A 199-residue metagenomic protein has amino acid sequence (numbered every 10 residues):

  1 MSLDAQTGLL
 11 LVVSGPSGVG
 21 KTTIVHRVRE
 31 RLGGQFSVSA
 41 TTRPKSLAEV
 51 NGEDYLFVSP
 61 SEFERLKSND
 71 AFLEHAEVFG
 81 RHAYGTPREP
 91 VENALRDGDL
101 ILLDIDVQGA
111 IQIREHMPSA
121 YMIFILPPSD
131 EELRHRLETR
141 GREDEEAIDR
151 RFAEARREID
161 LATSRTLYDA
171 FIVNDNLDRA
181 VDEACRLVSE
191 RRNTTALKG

Functional and structural regions predicted by a protein language model:
M1-L10: Extreme N-terminal, non-catalytic leader segments that precede Walker-type/kinase nucleotide-binding cores
D4, H135, R142-E143, D160-G199: NTP-dependent small-molecule kinase module
S14-P16: P-loop (Walker A) phosphate-binding loop of NTP-binding proteins
K21: Conserved lysine of the Walker
I24-V25: Post-Walker A alpha-helix
E30-V38: Post-Walker A helix-loop "phosphate-sensing" segment adjacent to the P-loop in P-loop NTPases
T41-I101: ATP-dependent small-molecule kinase phosphotransfer cores that center on conserved nucleotide phosphate-binding segments
I101-D106, H116-T139: Conserved phosphate-donor/acceptor-positioning beta-strand/loop module used by diverse small-molecule
